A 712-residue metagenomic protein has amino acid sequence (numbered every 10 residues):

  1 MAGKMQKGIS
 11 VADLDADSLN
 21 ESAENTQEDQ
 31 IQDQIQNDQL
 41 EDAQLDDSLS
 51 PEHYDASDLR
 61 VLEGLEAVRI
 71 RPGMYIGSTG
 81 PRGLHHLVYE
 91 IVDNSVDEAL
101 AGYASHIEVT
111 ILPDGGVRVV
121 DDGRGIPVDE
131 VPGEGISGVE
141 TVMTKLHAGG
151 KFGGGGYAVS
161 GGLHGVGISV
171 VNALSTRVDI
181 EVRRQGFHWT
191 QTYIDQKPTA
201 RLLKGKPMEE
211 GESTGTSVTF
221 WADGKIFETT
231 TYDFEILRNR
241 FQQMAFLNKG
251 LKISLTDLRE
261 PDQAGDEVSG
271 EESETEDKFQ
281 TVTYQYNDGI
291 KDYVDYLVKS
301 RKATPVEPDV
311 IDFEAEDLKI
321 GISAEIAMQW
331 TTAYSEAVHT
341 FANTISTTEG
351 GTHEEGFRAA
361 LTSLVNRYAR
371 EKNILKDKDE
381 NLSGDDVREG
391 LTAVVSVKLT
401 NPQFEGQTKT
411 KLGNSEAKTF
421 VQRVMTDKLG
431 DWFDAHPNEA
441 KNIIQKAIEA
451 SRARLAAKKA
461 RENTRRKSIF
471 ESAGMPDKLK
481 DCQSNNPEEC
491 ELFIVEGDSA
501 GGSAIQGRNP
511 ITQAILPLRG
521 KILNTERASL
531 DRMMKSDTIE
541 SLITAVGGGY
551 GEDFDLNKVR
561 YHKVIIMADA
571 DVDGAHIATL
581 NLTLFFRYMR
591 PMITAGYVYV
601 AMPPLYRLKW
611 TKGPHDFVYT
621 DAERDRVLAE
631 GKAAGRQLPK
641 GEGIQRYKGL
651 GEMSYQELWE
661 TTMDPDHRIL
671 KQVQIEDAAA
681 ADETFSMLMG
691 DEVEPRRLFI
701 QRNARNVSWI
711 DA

Functional and structural regions predicted by a protein language model:
A2-D29, D33-E52, L65, Y89 (+13 more regions): GHKL-family ATPase ATP-binding module
K4-K7, R452-E471, N486-E491, G502 (+3 more regions): C-terminal interaction appendages of subunits in large macromolecular complexes
H53-R71: Mature N-terminal segment immediately following signal peptide/propeptide cleavage in secreted/periplasmic
R69, I126-G149: Short conserved segment of the HATPase_c
I70-V88: Conserved short strand/loop->alpha-helix "switch" segment adjacent to the catalytic nucleotide/phosphoryl-transfer site
D97-E98, G125-I126, V572-D573: Residues immediately C-terminal
D129-E134, H353, G384, D531: Conserved, non-catalytic sequence blocks in retroelement Pol enzymes and Pol-derived host proteins
